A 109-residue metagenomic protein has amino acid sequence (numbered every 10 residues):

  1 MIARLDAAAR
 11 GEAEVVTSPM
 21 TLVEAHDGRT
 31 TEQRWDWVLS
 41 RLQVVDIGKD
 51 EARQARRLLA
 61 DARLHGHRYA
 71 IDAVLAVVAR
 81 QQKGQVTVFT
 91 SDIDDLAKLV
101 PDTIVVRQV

Functional and structural regions predicted by a protein language model:
M1-T17, H26-L42: Short, well-structured N-terminal submotif of metal-dependent ribonuclease cores
I2, L22, E32-W35, A52-A55 (+2 more regions): A general structural signal for well-ordered alpha-helical segments in protein cores
T17, D46, A70, T90-S91: Short beta-strand scaffold positions
T21, Q43-L64, A73: Acidic catalytic patch
A25, R68-V86: Acidic, metal-associated active-site segment
E32-D36, A62, V105-R107: Short, hinge-like loop/turn segments at secondary-structure boundaries
R80-V109: Acidic, PIN/NYN-like endoribonuclease modules and their adjacent C-terminal/linker elements
